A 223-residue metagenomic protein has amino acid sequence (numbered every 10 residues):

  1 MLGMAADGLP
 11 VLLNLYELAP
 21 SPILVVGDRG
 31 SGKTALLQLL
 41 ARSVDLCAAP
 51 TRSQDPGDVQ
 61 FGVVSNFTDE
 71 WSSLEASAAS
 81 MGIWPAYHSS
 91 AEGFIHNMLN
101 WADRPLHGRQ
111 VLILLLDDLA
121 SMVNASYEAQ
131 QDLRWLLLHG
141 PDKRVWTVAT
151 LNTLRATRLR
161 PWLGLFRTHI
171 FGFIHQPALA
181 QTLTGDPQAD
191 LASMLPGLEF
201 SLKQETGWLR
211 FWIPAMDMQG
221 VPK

Functional and structural regions predicted by a protein language model:
M1-I174, A178, A192, W212 (+1 more regions): P-loop NTPase catalytic phosphate-binding loop
L179-K223: Conserved P-loop NTPase
